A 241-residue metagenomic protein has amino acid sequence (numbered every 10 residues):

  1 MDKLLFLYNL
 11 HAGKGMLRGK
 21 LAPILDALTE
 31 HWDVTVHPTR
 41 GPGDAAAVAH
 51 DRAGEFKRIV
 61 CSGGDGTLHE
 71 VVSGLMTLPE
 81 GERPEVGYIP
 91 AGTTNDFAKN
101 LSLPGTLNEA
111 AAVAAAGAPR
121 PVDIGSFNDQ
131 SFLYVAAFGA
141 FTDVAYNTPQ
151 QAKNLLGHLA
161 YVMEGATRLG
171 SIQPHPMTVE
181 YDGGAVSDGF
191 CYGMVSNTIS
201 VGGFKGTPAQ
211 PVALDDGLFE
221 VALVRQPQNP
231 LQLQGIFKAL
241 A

Functional and structural regions predicted by a protein language model:
M1-S62, H69: ATP/NTP phosphate-donor binding region
L7, V34, T39, M76-V195: Catalytic core of DAGKc-family lipid kinases
H11-A12, T93, N197-S200, Q226-Q228: Short, glycine/serine-rich, charged loops/turns that create anion-binding and catalytic segments at active sites
R18-K20, V72-L75, K99-L101, G206-T207 (+1 more regions): Short amphipathic alpha-helical segments
V34, G165-M177, D215-A241: Catalytic phosphate-donor-binding core of small-molecule kinases
R40-D44, G63-G66, G92, G139 (+1 more regions): Short beta->alpha linker loops
V48, E70-G74, A118: A short acidic, amphipathic alpha-helical/loop segment
A152-A160, S200-L231: Gly/Ser/Thr-rich active-site loops/lids in small-molecule metabolic enzymes that frequently grip phosphoryl groups
